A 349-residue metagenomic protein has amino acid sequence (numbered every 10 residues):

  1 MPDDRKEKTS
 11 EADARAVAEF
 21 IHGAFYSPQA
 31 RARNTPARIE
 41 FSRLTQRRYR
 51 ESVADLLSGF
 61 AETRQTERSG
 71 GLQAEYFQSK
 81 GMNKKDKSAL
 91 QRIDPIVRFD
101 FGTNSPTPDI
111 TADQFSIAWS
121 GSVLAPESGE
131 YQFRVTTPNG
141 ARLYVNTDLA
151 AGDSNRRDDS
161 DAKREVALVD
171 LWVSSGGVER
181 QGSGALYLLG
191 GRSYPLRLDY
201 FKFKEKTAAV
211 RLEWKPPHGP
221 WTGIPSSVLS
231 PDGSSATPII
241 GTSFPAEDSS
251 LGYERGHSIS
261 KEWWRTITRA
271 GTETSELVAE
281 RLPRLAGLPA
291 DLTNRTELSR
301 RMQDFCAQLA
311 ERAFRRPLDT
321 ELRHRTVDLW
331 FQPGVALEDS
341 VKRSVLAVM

Functional and structural regions predicted by a protein language model:
M1-T66, S234-L288, E311-R312, P317-D319 (+1 more regions): Aromatic- and Gly/Pro-enriched helix-to-coil junctions and flexible linker segments
P2-D3, N34-T35, I117-S122, G177-G182 (+3 more regions): Glycine- and acidic
K8, A12, E40-T45, R68-L72 (+4 more regions): Residue-level detector of secondary-structure boundary/capping sites
I21-Q29, R48, L56-R64, E127 (+10 more regions): A generic secondary-structure signal for well-formed alpha-helical elements
T63-H257: Acidic/polar, compositionally biased interaction segments
G190, D291, R295-M349: Primarily short, surface-exposed interaction patches in extracytoplasmic proteins
